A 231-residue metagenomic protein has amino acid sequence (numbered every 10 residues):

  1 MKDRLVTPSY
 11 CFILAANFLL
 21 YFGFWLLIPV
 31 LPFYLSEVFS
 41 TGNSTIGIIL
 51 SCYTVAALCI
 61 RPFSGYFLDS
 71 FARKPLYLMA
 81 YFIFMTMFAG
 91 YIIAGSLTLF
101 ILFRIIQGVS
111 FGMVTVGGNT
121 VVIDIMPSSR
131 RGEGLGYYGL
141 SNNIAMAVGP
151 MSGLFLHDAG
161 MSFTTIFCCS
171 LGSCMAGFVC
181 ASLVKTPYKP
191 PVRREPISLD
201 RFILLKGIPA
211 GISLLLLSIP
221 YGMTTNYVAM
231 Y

Functional and structural regions predicted by a protein language model:
I28-P29, P209-Y231: Extracytoplasmic gate region of multi-pass secondary transporters
S40, A72, I93-L99: Helix-breaking motifs and short loop linkers at transmembrane-helix boundaries and internal kinks in secondary membrane
T54-P62, M146-A147: Residue-level signature of mid-helix packing/kink "hotspots" within the transmembrane helices of 12-pass Major
I60-A72: Helix-to-loop junctions at the C-terminal end of transmembrane segments in multipass secondary transporters
P75-A89: Structural signature of the two symmetry-related core transmembrane helices
T98-I106: Paired small-residue
I105-S141: Cytoplasmic helix-loop-helix junction between adjacent transmembrane helices in 12-TM secondary transporters
L171-P190: C-terminal membrane-cytosol helix-exit motif in multi-pass small-molecule transporters
